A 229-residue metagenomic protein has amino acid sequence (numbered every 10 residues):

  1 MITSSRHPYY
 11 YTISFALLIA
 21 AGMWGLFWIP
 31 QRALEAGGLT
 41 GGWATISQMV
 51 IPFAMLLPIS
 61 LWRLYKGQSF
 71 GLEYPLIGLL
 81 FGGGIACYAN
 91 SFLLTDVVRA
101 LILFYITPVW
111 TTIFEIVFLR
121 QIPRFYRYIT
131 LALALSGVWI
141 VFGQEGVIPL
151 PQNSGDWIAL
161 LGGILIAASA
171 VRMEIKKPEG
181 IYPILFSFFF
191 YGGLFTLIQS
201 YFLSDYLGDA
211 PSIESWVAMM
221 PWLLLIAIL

Functional and structural regions predicted by a protein language model:
M1-W43, C87, A132, S136 (+3 more regions): Glycine-/small-residue-enriched transmembrane alpha-helix faces in small-molecule transporters and effluxers
T12-A20, L64-C87, N153-G162, D209-L229: Loop-to-transmembrane-helix transition segments
T12-I13, G37-G83, W110, I164-S169 (+1 more regions): Transmembrane alpha-helices of multi-pass small-molecule transport proteins
I29-G41, F142-S154, Y201-L223: Membrane-interface helix termini and inter-helical loops of multi-pass transporters
L34, A44, S91-F92, V117-L119 (+2 more regions): Hydrophobic/aromatic residues within transmembrane alpha-helices of multi-pass small-molecule transporters
A36-W43, C87-L103, I181-Y182: Structural motif at transmembrane-helix junctions in multi-pass transporters
L56, Y126-Q144: Hydrophobic transmembrane alpha-helices of multi-pass small-molecule transport proteins
S60-R63, N90, T107-A132: C-terminal transmembrane-helix exit sites in multi-pass transporters
